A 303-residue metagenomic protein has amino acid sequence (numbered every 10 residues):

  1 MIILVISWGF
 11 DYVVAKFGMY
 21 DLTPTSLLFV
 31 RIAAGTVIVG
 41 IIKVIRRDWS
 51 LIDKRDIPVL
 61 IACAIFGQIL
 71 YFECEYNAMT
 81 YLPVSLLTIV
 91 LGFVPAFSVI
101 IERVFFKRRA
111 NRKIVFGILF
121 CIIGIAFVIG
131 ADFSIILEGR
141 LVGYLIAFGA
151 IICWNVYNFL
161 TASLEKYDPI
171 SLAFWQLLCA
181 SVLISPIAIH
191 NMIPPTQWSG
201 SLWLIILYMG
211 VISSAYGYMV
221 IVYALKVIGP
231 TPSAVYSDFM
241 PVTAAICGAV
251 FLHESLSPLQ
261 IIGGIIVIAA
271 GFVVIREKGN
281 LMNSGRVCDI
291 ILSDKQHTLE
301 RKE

Functional and structural regions predicted by a protein language model:
M1-L28, S134-S163, V182, G285-E303: Glycine-/small-residue-enriched transmembrane alpha-helix faces in small-molecule transporters and effluxers
S7, D11-Y12, K43-L91, F127 (+1 more regions): Specific transmembrane alpha-helical segments of multi-pass solute transporters/efflux pumps, especially DMT/EamA
G9, V13, G40, A64-I69 (+8 more regions): Hydrophobic/small/kink-forming positions within alpha-helical transmembrane segments of polytopic membrane proteins
S26-I41, A62, K113-I123, V142-G149 (+3 more regions): Hydrophobic alpha-helical transmembrane segments of multi-pass integral membrane proteins, especially transporters
S26-V37, G67, F72-R109, I114 (+2 more regions): Specific alpha-helical transmembrane segments that line the substrate/conduction pathway and gating interfaces
L28-V30, L86-F93, F159-S181, V211-V250: Helix-helix packing/entry segments at the starts of transmembrane helices
R31-A33, G130-A131, L202, D238-E303: C-terminal-most transmembrane helix of multi-pass membrane proteins
V39, I61, G92-F93, A110-D132 (+4 more regions): Hydrophobic transmembrane alpha-helices of multi-pass small-molecule transport proteins
